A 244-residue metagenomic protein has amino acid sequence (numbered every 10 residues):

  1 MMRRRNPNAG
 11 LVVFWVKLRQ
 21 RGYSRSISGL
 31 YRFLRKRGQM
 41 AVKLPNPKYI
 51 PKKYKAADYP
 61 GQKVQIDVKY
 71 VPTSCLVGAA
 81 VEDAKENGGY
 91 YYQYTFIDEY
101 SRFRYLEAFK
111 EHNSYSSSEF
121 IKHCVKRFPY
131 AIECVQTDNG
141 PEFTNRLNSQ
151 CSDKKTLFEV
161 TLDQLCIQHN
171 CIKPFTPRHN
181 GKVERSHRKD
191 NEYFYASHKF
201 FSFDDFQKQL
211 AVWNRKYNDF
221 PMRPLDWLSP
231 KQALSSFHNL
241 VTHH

Functional and structural regions predicted by a protein language model:
M1-S74, P141, D153-E159, P230-H238: Basic, flexible linker segments flanking DNA-binding modules in nucleic acid-interacting mobile-element proteins
F14, L30, D67, F96 (+10 more regions): Mobile genetic element proteins and their domesticated derivatives, centered on retroelements and DNA transposons
I66-R104: An active-site-proximal beta-strand-loop segment
G89-Y90, L106-C134: Active-site beta-loop-alpha junctions of metal-dependent nucleic acid enzymes, especially the RNase H-like/DDE
D98, K110-S114, C151: A short acidic/small-residue loop/turn micro-motif
F103-E107, N170-I172, A196: Short small-residue beta-strand/loop micro-motif enriched in glycine and branched aliphatics
T137-N139, N148-S152, T156-L162, I167-E192 (+2 more regions): RNase H-like two-metal-ion nuclease catalytic core shared by retroviral integrases and related mobile-element nucleases
V160, L165-I167, R188-H244: C-terminal domain-tail junction helix/linker
